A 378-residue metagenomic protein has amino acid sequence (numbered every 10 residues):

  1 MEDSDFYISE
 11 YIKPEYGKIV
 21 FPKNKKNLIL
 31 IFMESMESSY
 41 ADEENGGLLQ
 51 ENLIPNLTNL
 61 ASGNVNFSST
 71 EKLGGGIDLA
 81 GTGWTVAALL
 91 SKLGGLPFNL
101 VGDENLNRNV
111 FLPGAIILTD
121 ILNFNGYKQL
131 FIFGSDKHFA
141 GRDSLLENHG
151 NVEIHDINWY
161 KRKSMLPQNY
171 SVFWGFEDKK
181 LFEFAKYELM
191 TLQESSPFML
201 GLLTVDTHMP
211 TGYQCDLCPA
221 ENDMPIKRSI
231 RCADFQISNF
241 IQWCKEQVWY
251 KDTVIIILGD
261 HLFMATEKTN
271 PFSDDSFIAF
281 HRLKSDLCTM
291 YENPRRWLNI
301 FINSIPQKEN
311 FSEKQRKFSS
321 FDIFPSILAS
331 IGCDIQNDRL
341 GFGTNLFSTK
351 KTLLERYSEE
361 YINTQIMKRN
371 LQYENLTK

Functional and structural regions predicted by a protein language model:
S9-K378: Solvent-exposed soluble domains appended to multi-pass membrane proteins
